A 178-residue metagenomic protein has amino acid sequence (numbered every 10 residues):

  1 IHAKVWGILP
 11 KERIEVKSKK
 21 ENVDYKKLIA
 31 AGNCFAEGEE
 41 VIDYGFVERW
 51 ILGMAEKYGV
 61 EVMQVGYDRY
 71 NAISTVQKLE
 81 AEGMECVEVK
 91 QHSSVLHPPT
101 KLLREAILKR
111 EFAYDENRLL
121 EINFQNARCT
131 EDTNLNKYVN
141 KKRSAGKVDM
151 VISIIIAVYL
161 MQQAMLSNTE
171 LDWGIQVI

Functional and structural regions predicted by a protein language model:
I1-Q91, H97, K101, Y114 (+1 more regions): RNase H-like, metal-dependent nuclease domains and their acidic two-metal-ion catalytic environment used
T100-K109: Short, surface-exposed amphipathic charged segments that create phosphate/polyanion-binding patches used for binding
